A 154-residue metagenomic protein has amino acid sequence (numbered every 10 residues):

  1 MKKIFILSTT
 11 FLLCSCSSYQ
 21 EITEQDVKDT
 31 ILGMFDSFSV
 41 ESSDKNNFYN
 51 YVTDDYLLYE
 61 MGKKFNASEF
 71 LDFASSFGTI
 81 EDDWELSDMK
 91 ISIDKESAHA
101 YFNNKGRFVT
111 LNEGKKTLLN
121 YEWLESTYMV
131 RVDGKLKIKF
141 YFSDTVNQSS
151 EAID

Functional and structural regions predicted by a protein language model:
I4-C14: Sec-dependent N-terminal signal peptides
C16-Y51: Short, low-complexity N-terminal intrinsically disordered segments enriched in polar/charged residues
M34, D44-Y49, Y56, F70 (+2 more regions): Hydrophobic pocket/interface hotspot
Y49-D83: Short solvent-exposed beta->alpha transition segments
Y59, Y101-N103, K139: Beta-strand residues in well-ordered beta-sheet regions across diverse protein folds
D72-K115: Surface-exposed, charged secondary-structure patches
T117-L119: Replace "Gram-negative outer membrane beta-barrel proteins" with "bacterial and organellar outer membrane beta-barrel
E122-I153: Short beta-strand edge/turn micro-motifs at domain boundaries
